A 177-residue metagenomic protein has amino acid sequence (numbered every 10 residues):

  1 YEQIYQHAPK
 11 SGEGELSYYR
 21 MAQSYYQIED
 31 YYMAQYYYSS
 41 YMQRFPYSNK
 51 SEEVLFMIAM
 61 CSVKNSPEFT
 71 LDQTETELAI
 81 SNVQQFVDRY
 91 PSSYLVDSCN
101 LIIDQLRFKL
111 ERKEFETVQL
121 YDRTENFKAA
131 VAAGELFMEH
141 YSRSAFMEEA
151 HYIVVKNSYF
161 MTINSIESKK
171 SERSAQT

Functional and structural regions predicted by a protein language model:
Y1-T177: Acidic, polar-rich low-complexity tracts and alpha-helical solenoid repeat scaffolds
